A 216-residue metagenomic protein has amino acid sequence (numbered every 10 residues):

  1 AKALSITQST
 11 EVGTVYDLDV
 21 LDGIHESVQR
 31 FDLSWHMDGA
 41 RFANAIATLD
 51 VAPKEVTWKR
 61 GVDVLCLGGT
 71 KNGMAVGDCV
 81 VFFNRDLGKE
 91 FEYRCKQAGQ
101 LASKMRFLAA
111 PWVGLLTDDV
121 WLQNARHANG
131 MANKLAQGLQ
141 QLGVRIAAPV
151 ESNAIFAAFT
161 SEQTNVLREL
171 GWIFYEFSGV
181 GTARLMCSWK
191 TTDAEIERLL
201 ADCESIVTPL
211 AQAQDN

Functional and structural regions predicted by a protein language model:
A1-L170, Y175-T191, L199-N216: Conserved PLP-enzyme active-site core in the AAT-like
